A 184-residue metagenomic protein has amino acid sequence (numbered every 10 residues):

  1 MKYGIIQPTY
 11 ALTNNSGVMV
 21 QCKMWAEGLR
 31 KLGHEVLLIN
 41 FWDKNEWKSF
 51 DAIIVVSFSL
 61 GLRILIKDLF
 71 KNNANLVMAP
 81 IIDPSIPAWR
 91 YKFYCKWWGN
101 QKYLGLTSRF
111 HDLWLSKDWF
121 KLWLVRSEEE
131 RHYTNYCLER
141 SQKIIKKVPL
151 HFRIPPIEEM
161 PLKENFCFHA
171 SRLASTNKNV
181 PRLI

Functional and structural regions predicted by a protein language model:
M1-T13, H169-S171: Nucleotide-activated donor-dependent transferases that construct or modify glycoconjugates
P8-Q21, S175-K178: A short, glycine/small-residue-rich beta-strand->loop->alpha-helix junction that serves as a flexible
G17-L29, L183: Short amphipathic alpha-helix
D43-L62, N75-I81: Short N-terminal targeting/anchoring amphipathic segment
A79-R109, S141: Acceptor-binding helix/loop patch of EC 2.4 sugar-transfer enzymes, predominantly nucleotide-sugar-dependent
N100-W123, Y136-C137: Membrane-proximal helix-turn-helix segments that form the acceptor-binding/catalytic region of lipid-linked
D118-I157, S171: Donor nucleotide-sugar binding/catalytic pocket of nucleotide-sugar-dependent glycosyltransferases
E159-K178, I184: Conserved donor-binding/catalytic core segment of Leloir-type glycosyltransferases
